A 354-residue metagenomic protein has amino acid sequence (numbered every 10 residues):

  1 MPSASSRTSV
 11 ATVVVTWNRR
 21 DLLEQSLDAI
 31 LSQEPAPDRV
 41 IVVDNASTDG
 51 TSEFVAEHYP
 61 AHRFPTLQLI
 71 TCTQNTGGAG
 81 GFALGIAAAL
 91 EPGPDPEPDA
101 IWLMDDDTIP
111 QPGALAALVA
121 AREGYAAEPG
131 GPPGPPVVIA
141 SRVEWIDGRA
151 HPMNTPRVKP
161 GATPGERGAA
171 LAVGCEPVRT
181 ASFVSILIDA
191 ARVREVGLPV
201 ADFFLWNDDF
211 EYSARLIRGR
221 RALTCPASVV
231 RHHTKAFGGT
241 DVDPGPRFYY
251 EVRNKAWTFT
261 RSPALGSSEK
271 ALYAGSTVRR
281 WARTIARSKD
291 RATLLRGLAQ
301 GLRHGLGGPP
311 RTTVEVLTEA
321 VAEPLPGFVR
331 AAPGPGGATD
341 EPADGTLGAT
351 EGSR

Functional and structural regions predicted by a protein language model:
D28-P37: Short, acidic, metal-binding catalytic loop of nucleotide-sugar glycosyltransferases
A29, D44-F54, Q74, T108: A conserved acidic beta->alpha catalytic loop
T71-P94: Glycine-rich, basic loop-to-helix element that forms the pyrophosphate-binding segment of sugar-nucleotide handling
A79, I109-V196: Acidic/His-rich active-site region of diverse nucleotide-sugar glycosyltransferases
P96-D107: Short beta-strand-to-loop acidic/aromatic patch adjacent to the donor-nucleotide binding site
T180-A181, S185-G197, D202-S228: A short, conserved alpha-helix in the catalytic core of glycosyltransferases
C225-V242: Active-site donor/metal-binding and catalytic loop motifs of nucleotide-sugar-dependent glycosylation enzymes
P246, Y250, A264-R354: Non-catalytic, C-terminal membrane-associated alpha-helical segments of glycosyltransferases
